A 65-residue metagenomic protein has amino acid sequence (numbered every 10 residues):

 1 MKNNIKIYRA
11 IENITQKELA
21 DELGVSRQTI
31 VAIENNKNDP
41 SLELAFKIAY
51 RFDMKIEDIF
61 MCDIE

Functional and structural regions predicted by a protein language model:
M1-N3, M61-E65: Short hydrophobic/aromatic patches at helix-to-coil boundaries
N3-E22: Short basic helix-loop element that most often maps to the first helix and adjoining turn of HTH DNA-binding modules
Y8, I33, C62-D63: Amphipathic alpha-helical segments that mediate coupling or scaffolding at interfaces
E18, T29, D58: Residues in the helix-turn-helix
V25-N38: Recognition helix of helix-turn-helix/homeodomain-like DNA-binding domains that insert into the DNA major groove
N35, M54, I64: Short, conserved catalytic or interaction motifs in soluble domains
E43-D58: DNA major-groove recognition helix of helix-turn-helix/homeodomain DNA-binding modules
